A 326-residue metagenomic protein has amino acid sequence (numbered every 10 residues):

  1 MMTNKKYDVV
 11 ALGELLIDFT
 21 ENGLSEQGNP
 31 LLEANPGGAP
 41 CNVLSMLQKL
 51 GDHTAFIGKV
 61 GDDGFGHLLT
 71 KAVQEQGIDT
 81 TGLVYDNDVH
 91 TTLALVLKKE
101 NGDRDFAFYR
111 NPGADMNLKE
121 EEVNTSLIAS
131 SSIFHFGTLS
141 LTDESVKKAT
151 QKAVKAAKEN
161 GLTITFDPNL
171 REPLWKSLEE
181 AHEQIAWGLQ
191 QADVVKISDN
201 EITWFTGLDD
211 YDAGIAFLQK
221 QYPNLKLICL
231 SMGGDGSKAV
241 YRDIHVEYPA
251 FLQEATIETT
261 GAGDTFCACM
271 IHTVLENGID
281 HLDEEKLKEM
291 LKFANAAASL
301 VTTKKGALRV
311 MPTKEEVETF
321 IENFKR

Functional and structural regions predicted by a protein language model:
M1-D79, L118: Glycine-rich phosphate/adenosyl-contacting loop at the front of the ribokinase-like
M2-D8, K155, Y211-R326: Conserved phosphate-binding/catalytic region of the ribokinase-like
N4, L127-A129, G188-L189, Y222: A short, aliphatic-rich alpha-helical micro-motif
L15, L139, P168, T265: Active-site metal-binding loops of divalent metal-dependent hydrolases
H53-F136, E318-R326: Conserved N-terminal subdomain of the carbohydrate kinase-like
N111, L139, N169-P173, N200 (+1 more regions): Active-site beta-loop-alpha junctions enriched in small/polar residues
N160, L174-E247: Conserved phosphate/ATP/ADP-binding segment of small-molecule kinases
G161-P168: Short beta-strand/loop segments at the ligand-binding rim of alpha/beta enzyme cores
